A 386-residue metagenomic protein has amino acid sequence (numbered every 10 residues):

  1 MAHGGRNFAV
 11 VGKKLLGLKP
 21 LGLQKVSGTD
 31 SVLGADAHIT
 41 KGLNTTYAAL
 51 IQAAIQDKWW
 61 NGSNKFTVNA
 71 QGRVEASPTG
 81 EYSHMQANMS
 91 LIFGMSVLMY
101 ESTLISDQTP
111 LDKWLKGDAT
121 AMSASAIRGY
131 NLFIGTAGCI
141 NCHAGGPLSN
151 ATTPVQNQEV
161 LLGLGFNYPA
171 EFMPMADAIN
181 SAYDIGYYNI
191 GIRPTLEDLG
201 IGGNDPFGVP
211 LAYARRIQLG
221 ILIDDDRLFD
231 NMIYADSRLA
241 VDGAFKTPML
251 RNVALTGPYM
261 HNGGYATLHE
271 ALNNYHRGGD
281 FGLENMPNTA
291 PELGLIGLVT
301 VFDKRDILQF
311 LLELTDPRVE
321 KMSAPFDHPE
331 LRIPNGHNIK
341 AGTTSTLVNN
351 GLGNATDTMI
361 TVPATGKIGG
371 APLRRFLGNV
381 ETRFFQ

Functional and structural regions predicted by a protein language model:
M1-Q386: Periplasmic c-type cytochrome electron-transfer domains
